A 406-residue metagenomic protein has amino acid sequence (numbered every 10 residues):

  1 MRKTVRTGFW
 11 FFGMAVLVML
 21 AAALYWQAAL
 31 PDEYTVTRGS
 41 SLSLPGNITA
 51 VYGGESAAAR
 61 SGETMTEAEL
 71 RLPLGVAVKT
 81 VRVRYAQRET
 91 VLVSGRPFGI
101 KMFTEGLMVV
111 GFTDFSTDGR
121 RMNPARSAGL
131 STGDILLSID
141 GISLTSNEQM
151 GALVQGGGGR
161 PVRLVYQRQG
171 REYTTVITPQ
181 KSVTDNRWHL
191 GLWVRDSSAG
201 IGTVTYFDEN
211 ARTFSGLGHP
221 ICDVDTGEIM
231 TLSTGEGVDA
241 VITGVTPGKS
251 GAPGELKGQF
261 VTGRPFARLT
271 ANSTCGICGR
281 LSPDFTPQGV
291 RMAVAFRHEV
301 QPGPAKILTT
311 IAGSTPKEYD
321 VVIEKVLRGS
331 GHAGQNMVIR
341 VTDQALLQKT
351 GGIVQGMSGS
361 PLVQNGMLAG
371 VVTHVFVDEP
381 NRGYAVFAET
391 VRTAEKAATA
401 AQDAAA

Functional and structural regions predicted by a protein language model:
R6-Y25: Hydrophobic membrane-insertion alpha-helices, especially the h-region of bacterial N-terminal signal peptides
A29-T35, I48-L92, A271-D320: Interdomain regulatory linker/hinge segments that flank or connect interaction modules in polarity/junction/synaptic
L72, K79-T80, Y85-A86, F98 (+3 more regions): PDZ-domain C-terminal substructure recognizer with occasional recognition of PDZ-binding tails
G99, F103-R126: PDZ/PDZ-like groove recognition
R121-I135, G158, G352-G356: A short glycine-leucine-enriched loop at secondary-structure breakpoints that most characteristically corresponds
A125-N147, L362-N365, A369-G370, H374: Conserved PDZ fold ligand-binding element
S138-R171, G289, E379-E389: PDZ domains, with a preference for the canonical peptide-binding region formed by the helix
Q180-G351, Q355, Q364-M367, T373 (+2 more regions): Serine endopeptidase catalytic core focused on the charge-relay Asp
